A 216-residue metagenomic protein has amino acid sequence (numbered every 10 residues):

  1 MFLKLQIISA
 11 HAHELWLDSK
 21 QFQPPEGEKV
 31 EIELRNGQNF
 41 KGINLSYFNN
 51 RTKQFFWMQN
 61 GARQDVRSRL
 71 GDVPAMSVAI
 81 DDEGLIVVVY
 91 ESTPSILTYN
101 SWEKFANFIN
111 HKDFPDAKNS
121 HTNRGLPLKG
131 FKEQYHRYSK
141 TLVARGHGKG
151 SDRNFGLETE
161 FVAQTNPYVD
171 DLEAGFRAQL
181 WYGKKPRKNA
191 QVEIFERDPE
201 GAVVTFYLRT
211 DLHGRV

Functional and structural regions predicted by a protein language model:
F2-S9: C-terminal segment of classical bacterial N-terminal signal peptides
H11-S68: Start-of-domain marker
H11-V30, F114-R177, W181-A190, D198-V203: Beta-strand-rich domain onsets/edges
K53-R63, Q191-R209: Short amphipathic beta-strand segments in non-cytosolic proteins
D72-A75, F206-V216: Glycine-centered loop-to-beta-strand initiation motif
M76-D81: Short, hydrophobic beta-strand segments
D82-I86: Exposed beta-strand face motif in extracellular beta-rich ectodomains
S92-S101: Short acidic/polar inter-strand loop motif in beta-rich domains
